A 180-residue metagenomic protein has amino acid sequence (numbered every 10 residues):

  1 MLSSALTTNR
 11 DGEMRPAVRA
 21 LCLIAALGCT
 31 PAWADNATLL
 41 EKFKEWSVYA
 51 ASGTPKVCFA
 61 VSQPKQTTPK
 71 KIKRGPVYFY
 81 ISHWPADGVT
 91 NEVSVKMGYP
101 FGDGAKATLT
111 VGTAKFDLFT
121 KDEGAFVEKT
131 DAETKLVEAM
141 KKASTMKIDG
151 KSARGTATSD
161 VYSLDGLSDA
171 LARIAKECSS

Functional and structural regions predicted by a protein language model:
S4-L21: Bacterial N-terminal signal peptides that target proteins for export
L6, W33-A34: N-terminal secretory targeting signals
T8-R10, A26, K73, D122: Intrinsically disordered, low-complexity segments enriched in small/polar residues
D11-G12, P31, I148: N-terminal, intrinsically disordered, basic low-complexity segments enriched in Arg/Pro/Ser/Thr
A20-C29: Bacterial N-terminal signal peptides
A34-S180: A generic "folded-domain core" signal
